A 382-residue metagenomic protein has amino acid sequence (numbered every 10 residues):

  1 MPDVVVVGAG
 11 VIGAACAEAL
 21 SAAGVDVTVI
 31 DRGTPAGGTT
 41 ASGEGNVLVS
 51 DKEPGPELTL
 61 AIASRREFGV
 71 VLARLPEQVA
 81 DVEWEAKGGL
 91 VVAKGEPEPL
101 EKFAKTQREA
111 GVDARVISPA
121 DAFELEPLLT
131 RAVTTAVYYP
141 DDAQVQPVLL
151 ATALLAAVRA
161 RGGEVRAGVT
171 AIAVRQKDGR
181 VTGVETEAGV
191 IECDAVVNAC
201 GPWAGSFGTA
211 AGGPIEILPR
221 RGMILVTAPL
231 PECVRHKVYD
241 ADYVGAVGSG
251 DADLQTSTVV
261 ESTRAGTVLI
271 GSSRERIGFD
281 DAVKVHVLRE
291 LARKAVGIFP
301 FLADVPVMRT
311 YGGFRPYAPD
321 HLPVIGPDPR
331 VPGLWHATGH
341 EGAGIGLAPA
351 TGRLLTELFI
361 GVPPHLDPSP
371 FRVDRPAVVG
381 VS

Functional and structural regions predicted by a protein language model:
D3-T28: N-terminal Rossmann-like FAD-binding beta1-loop-alpha1 element of flavoenzymes
V5-V7, I191-W203, F207, G352: Short hydrophobic core segments
E18-A19, G45-N46, A80-E85, P202-P329: Active-site substrate-recognition segment that forms the wall of the catalytic cavity or substrate channel
A22-A41: Glycine-rich FAD pyrophosphate-binding loop
G45-L125, A295-V296: Dinucleotide-binding Rossmann-like beta1-alpha1 core, especially the glycine-rich loop that anchors the ADP
T59, V91-P99, V137-A156, A282-V287 (+1 more regions): Short beta-strand to alpha-helix junction loop
V137-D194: Helical element adjacent to the flavin cofactor pocket in flavoenzyme catalytic cores
P147, D280-A282, H286-S382: C-terminal catalytic lobe of FAD-dependent flavoproteins
